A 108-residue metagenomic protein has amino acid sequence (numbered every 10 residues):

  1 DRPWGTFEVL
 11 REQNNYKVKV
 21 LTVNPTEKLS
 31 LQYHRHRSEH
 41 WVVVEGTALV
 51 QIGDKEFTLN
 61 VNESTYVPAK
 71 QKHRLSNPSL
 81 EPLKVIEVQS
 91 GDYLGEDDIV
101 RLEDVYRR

Functional and structural regions predicted by a protein language model:
D1-P3, R74-R108: Double-stranded beta-helix
D1-S38, Y93: A short glycine-rich, His/Asp/Glu-containing loop-to-beta-strand
L10-R11, T47, R74: A structural signal for the main folded, soluble domain(s) of proteins
P25-E27, H36-R37, K55, Q71-K72 (+1 more regions): A generic "binding-loop/recognition-motif" signal
L29, K55-F57, D98: Short beta-strand segments
S30, V50-I52, L75: Short hydrophobic/aromatic-rich beta-strand segments that constitute the beta-sheet cores of beta-sandwich/beta-barrel
R35-D54: Glycine- and acidic-residue-biased ligand/ion/polar-headgroup-sensing regions
G53-K72: Short acidic-glycine-tyrosine-enriched beta hairpin
